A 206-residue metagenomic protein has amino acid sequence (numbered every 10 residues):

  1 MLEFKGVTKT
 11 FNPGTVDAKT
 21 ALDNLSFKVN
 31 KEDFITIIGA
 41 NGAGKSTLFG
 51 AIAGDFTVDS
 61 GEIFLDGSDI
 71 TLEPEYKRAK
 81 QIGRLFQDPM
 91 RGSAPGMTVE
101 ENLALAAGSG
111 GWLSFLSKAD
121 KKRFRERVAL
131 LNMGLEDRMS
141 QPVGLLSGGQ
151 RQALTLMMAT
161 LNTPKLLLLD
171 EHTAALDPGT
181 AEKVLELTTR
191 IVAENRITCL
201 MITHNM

Functional and structural regions predicted by a protein language model:
M1, T10-N24, P74: A short, flexible loop at the N-terminus of ABC-type nucleotide-binding domains that lies
T15, D69-G83, R91, P95 (+2 more regions): ABC ATPase NBD coupling module
I38-A40: The feature captures the beta-strand-to-loop junction immediately N-terminal to the Walker
A53: Helix-to-loop junction immediately C-terminal to a conserved catalytic motif
G61-D69, V128: Conserved ABC transporter NBD signature motif
A159-T160: ABC ATPase C-loop
E171-H172: Walker B catalytic motif
T203-H204: H-loop/switch region of ABC-family ATPase nucleotide-binding domains
